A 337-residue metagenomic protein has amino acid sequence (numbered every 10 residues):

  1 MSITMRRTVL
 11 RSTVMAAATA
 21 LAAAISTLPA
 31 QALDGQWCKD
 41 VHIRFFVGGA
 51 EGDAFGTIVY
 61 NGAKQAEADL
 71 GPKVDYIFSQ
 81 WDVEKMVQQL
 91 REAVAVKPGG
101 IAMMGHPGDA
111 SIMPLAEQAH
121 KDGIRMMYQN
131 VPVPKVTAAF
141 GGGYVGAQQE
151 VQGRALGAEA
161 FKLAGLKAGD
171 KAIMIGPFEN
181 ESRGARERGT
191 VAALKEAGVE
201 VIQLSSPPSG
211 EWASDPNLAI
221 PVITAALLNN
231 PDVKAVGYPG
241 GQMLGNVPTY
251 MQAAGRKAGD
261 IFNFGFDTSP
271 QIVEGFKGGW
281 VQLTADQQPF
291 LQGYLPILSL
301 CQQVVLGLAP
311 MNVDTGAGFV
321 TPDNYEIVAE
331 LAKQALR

Functional and structural regions predicted by a protein language model:
M1-M5, L28-D34: Basic/polar N-terminal segments that are highly enriched at the extreme N-terminus, encompassing both cleavable
M5-R6, T321: Helix N-cap / beta->alpha transition motif
R6-V14: N-terminal export leaders
T13-S26: Bacterial N-terminal signal peptides
Q31-R337: A residue-level marker of the well-folded mature domains of exported/periplasmic proteins
